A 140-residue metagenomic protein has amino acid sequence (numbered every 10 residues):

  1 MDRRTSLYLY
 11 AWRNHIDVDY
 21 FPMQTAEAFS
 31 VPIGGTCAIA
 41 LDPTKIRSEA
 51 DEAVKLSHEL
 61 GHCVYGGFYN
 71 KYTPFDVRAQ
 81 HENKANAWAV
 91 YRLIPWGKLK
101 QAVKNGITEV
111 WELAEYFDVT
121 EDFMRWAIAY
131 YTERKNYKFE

Functional and structural regions predicted by a protein language model:
M1-E140: Active-site hotspot residues in diverse enzymes, especially metal/ion-binding acidic/histidine motifs
